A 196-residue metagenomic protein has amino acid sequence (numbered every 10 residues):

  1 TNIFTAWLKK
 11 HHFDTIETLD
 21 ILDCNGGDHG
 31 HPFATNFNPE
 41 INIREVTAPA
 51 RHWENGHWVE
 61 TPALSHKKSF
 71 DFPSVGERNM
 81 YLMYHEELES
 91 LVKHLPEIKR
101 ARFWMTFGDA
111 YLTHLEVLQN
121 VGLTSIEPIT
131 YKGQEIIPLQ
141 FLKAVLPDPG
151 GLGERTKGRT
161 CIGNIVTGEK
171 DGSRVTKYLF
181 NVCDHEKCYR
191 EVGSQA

Functional and structural regions predicted by a protein language model:
T1-F4, K9, A196: Short alpha-helices
H11-A196: C-terminal catalytic/substrate-binding lobe primarily of soluble NAD(P)-dependent oxidoreductases
